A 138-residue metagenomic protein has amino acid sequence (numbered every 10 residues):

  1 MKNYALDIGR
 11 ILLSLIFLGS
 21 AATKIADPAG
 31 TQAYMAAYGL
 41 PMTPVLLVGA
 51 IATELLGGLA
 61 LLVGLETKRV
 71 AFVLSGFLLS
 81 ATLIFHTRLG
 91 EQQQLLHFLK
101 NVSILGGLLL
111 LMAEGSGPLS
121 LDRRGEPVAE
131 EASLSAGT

Functional and structural regions predicted by a protein language model:
M1-A26, T43-L56, L62-T138: Extended, low-polarity transmembrane helix blocks
P28-L40: Short juxtamembrane and helix-loop transition motifs at transmembrane-helix boundaries in membrane proteins
